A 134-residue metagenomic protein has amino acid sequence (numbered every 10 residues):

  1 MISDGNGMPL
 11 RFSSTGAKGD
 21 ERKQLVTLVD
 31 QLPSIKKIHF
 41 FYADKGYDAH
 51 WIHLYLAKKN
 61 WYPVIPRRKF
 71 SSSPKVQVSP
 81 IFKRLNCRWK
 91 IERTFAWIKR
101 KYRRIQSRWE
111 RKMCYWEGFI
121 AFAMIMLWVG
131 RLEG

Functional and structural regions predicted by a protein language model:
M1-Y62, R67-F70, A123: Polybasic low-complexity intrinsically disordered regions
Q24, K90, G118-A121: Catalytic-loop motifs flanking and including active-site residues across diverse enzymes
K37-F40, K45-R111: Helix-centered, glycine/charged polyanion-binding patches within enzymatic domains that contact phosphate-containing
K112-G118: Membrane-interface transmembrane-helix boundary segments in multi-pass integral membrane proteins
G118-G134: Charged phosphate-binding loop/patch that engages nucleotide di/tri-phosphates or the phosphate backbone of nucleic
